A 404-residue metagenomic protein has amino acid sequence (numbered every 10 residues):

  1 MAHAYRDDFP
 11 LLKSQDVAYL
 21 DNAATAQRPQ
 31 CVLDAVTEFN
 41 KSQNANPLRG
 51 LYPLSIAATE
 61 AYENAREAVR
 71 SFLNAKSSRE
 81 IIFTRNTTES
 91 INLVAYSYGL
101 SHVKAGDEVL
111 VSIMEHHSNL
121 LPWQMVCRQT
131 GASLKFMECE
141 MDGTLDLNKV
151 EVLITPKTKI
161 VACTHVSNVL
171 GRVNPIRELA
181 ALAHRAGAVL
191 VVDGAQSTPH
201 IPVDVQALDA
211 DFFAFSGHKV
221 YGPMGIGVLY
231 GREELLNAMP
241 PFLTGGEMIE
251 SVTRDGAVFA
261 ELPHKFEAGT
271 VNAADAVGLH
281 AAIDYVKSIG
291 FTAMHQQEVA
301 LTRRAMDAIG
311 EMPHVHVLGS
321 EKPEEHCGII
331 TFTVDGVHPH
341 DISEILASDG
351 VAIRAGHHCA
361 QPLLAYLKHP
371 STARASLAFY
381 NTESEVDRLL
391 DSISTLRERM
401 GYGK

Functional and structural regions predicted by a protein language model:
M1-K404: Pyridoxal 5′-phosphate
